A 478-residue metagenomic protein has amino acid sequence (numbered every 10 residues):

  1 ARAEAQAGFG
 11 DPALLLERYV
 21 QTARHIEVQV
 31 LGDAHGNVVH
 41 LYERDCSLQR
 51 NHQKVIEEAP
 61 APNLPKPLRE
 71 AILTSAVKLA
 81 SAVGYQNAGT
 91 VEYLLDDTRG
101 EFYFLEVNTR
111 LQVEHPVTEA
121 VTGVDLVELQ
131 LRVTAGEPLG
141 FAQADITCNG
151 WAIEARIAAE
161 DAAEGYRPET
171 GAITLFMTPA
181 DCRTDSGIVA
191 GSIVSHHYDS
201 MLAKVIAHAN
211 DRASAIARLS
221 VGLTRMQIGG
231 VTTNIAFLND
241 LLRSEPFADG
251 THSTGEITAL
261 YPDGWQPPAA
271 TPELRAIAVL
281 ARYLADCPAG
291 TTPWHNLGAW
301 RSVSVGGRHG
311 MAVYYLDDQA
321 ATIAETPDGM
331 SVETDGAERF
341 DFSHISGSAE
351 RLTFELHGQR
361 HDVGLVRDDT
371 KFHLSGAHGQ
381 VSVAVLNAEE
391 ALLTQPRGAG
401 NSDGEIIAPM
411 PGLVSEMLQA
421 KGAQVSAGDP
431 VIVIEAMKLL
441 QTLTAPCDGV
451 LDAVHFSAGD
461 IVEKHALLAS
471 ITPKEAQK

Functional and structural regions predicted by a protein language model:
A1-R218: Internal nucleotide-binding/catalytic subdomain
Y19, G187, H208, I345-G347 (+3 more regions): Residue-level recognition of beta-strand microenvironments
G32-N37, D96-R99, T178, R243 (+3 more regions): Short acidic-glycine loop/turn motifs at beta-strand connectors
P116-E338, E463-K478: Catalytic cores of soluble metabolic enzymes centered on carboxylation/carboxyl-transfer
F141-N149, G255-Y261, W265, S382-A408: Long, charged amphipathic helices and adjacent flexible linkers at domain junctions
E154, E164, H252, L356-A388: Structured, non-catalytic alpha/beta "coupling" segments that mediate domain-domain communication and provide generic
T326-S331, D335-H361: Conserved nucleotide-binding/hydrolysis modules and their immediate coupling elements across P-loop/ASCE NTPase motors
Q395-K478: Structured functional modules or segments
